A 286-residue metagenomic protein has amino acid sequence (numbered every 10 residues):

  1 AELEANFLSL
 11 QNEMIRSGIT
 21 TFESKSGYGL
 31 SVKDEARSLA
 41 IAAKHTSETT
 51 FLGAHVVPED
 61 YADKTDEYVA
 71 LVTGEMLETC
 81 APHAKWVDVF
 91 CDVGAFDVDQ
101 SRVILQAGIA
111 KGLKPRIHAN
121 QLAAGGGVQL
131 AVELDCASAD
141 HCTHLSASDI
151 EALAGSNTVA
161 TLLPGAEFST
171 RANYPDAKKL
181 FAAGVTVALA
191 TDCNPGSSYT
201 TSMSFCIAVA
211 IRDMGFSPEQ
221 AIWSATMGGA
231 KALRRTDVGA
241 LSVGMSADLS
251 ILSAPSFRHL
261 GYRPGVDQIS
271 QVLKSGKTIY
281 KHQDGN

Functional and structural regions predicted by a protein language model:
A1-E13, T20-G125: Metal-coordinating catalytic core of metallo-dependent amide/deamination hydrolases
Q11, T73, I207, T226-G229 (+1 more regions): Alpha-helical structural signal
I15, C80-A81, I109, V132 (+2 more regions): Non-catalytic positions within long, well-ordered alpha-helices that form the structural scaffold/packing of enzyme
G18, K25, V87, H118 (+8 more regions): Divalent metal-coordination and catalytic microenvironments
T20-T21, E48-T50, K85-D88, A137-S138 (+5 more regions): Structural motif
K114, A124-A240, A254-R258, P264 (+1 more regions): Active-site-adjacent C-terminal substructures of enzyme catalytic domains
L249-L252, K281: A generic structural signal for residues embedded in beta-strands
Q268-G285: Short peripheral tails and domain-boundary helices/loops at the edges of structured domains
